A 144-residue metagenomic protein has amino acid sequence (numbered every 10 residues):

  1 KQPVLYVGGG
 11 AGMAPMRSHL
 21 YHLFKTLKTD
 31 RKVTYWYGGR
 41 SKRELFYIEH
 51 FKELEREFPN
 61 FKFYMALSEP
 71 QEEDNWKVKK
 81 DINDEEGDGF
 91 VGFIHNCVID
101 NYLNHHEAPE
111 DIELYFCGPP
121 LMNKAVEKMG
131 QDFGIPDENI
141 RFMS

Functional and structural regions predicted by a protein language model:
K1, G9, H19, I48-H50 (+1 more regions): Surface-exposed beta-strand edges and their flanking turn/coil or helix-capping segments
K1-Y6, H19-K25, L67-E69, S144: FAD-binding FR-type
L5-M13: Short, glycine-rich nucleotide/cofactor-binding loops
K25-K32: Phosphate-handling active-site elements
T34-S144: Reductase modules of NAD(P)H-dependent flavoproteins
